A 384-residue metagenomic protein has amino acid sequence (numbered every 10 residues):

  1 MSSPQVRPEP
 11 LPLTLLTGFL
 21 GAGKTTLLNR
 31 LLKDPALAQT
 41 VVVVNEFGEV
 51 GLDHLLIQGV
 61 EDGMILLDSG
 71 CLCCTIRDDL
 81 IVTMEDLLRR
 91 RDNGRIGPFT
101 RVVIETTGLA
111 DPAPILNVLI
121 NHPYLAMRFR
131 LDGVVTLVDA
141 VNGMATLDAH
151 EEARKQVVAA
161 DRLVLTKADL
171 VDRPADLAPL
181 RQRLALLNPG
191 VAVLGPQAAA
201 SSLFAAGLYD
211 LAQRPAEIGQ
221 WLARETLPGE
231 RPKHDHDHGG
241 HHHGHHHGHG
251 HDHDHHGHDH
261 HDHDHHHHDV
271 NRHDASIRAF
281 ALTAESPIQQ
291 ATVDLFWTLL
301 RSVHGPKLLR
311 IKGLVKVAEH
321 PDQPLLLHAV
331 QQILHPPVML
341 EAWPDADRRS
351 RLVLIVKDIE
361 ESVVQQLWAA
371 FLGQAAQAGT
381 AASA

Functional and structural regions predicted by a protein language model:
S2-A22, T26-T146: Nucleotide-state-sensitive switch-loop elements of NTP-binding domains
S2-Q5, K155, R162, A168-D347 (+1 more regions): C-terminal accessory "lid"/substrate-recognition subdomains
V43-N45, T136-D139, V164-K167, A281-T283 (+1 more regions): Conserved beta-strand segments of the P-loop GTPase G domain that flank and frequently precede/overlap
N45-E46, P98, E105, G133 (+3 more regions): Residue-level signal for alpha-helical context at structural boundaries
E46, E105, V134, A160 (+4 more regions): Residue-level signal for inorganic ion chemistry
I115-A192: Conserved catalytic-core segment of NTP-binding enzymes
R349-L352: Noncatalytic modules at the cell exterior or secretory-pathway interfaces, chiefly beta-strand-rich lectin/adhesion
